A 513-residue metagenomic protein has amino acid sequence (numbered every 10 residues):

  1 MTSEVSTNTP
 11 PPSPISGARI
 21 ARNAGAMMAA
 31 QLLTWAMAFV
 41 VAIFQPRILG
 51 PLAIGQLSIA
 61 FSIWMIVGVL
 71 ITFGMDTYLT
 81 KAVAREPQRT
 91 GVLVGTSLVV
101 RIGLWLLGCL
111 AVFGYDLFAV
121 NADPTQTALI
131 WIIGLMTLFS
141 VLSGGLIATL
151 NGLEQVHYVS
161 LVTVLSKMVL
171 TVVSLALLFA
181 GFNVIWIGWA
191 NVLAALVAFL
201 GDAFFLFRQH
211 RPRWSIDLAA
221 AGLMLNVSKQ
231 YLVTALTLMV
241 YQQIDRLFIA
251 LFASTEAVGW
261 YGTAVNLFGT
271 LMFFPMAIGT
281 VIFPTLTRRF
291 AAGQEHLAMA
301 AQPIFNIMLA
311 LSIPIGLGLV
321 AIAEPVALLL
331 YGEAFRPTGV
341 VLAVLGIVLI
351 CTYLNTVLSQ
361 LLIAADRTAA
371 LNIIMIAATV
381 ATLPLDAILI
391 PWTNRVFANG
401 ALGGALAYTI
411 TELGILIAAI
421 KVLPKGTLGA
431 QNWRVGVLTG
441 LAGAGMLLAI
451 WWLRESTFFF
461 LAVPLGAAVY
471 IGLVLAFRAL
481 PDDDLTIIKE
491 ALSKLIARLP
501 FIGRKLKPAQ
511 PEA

Functional and structural regions predicted by a protein language model:
M1-M37, Q88-G91, G95, Q126 (+3 more regions): N-terminal membrane topogenesis motif
T2-I20, I185, L200-Q242, V281 (+3 more regions): Interhelical loop/hinge segments that connect adjacent transmembrane helices in multipass membrane
T2-N8, V100-T237, Q243: Hydrophobic transmembrane helix module of multi-pass membrane transport proteins
S3, A378, N432-D482, R504-A513: Transmembrane alpha-helical segments of multi-pass transport proteins
S3-E4, S16-D76, C109, F113-D116 (+8 more regions): Signature of the first transmembrane helix
Q31, M37-V41, S58-A84, T137-G144 (+6 more regions): Small-residue-rich midsections of specific transmembrane alpha-helices
P46-G55, E154-H157, M168-L200, A369 (+3 more regions): Membrane-interface helix-loop junctions in multi-pass transport and translocation proteins
A82-V100, W260-I376: Specific pore-lining/lateral-gate transmembrane helices of multi-pass inner-membrane transport and insertion machines
